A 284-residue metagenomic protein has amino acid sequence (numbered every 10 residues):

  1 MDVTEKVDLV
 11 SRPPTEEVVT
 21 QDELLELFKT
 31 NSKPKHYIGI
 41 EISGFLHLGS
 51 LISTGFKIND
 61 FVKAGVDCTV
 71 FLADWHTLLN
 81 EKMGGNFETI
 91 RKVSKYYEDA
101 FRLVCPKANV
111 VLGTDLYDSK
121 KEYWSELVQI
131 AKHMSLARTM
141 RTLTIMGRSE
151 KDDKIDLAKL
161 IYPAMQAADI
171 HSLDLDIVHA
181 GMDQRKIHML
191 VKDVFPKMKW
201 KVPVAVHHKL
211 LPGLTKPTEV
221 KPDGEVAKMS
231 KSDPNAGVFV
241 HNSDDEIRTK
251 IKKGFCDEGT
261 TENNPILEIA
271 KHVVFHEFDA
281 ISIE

Functional and structural regions predicted by a protein language model:
M1-P212, K216-P217, N263, F278-E284: NTP-dependent nucleotidyl-transfer catalytic core
V178, L190-D193, P222, S232-P234 (+1 more regions): Domain-scale selection of a single, long terminal region that carries the protein's primary operational module
A205-D233, G237-V238: Active-site and channel-lining beta-strand-loop segments that bind or position nucleotide-derived/phosphorylated
A227-E284: Internal helical hairpin/lid segments
